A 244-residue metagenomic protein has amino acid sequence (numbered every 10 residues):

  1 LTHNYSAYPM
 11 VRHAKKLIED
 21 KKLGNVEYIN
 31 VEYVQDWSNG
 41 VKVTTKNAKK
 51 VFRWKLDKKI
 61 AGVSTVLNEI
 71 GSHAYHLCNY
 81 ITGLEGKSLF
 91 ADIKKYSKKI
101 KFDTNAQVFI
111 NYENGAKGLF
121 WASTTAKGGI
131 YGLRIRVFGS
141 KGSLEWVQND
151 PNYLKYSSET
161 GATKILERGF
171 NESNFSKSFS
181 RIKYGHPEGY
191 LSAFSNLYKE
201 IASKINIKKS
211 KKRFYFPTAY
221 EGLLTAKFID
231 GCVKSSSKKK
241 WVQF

Functional and structural regions predicted by a protein language model:
L1-T2, V26, L89, R213-T218 (+1 more regions): Short, hydrophobic secondary-structure boundary micro-motifs
Y5-I100, L154, K239: Predominantly a Rossmann-like dinucleotide-binding segment in NAD(P)-dependent oxidoreductases
T45-K50, Q107, Y112, R136 (+1 more regions): C-terminal glycine/acidic-rich active-site capping loop/insertion
N68-L89, K94-S143, N149-N152: Glycine-rich, aromatic-lined ligand/substrate-binding cores of catalytic and carbohydrate-binding domains
F228-K238: Short arginine-rich
